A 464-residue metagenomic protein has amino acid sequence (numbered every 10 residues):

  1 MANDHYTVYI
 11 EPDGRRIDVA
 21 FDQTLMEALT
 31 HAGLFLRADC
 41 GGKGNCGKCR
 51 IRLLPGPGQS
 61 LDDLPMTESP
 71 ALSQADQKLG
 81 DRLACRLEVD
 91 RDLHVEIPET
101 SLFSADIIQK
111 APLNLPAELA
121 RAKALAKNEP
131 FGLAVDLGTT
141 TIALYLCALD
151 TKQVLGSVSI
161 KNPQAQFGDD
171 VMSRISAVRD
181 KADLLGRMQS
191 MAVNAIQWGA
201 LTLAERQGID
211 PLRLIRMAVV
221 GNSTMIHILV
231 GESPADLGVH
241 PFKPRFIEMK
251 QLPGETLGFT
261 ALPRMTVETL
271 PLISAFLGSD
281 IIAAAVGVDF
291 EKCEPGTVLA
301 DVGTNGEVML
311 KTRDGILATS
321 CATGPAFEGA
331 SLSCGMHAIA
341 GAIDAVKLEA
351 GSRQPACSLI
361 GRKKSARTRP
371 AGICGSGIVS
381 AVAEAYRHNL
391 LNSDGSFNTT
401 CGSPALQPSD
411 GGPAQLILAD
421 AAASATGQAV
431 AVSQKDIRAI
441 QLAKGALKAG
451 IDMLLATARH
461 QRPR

Functional and structural regions predicted by a protein language model:
A2-R15: Eukaryote-biased recognition of intrinsically disordered, low-complexity regulatory segments
P12-D13, L54-G56, V89-R91, A148-T151 (+3 more regions): Short acidic-glycine loop/turn motifs at beta-strand connectors
F21-G47, L54-A84: Immediate flanking context of iron-sulfur cluster ligation sites
L29, V158-I160, S320: Short hydrophobic alpha-helix segments
Q59-V135, I215: Fe-S ferredoxin-like electron-transfer domains and their immediately adjacent linker/connector regions across
L93-D106, A111-P112, P116-L119, S159-N194 (+3 more regions): Phosphate-binding loop and its immediate beta->loop->alpha context in nucleotide/phosphate-handling enzymes
K127-Q164, G296-G315: Gly/Thr-rich phosphate-binding beta-strand-loop-beta motif of the actin/hexokinase/Hsp70
R174-T202, Q207, R216, I226-D301 (+1 more regions): Helical "lid/coupling" subdomains associated with nucleotide-phosphate turnover
